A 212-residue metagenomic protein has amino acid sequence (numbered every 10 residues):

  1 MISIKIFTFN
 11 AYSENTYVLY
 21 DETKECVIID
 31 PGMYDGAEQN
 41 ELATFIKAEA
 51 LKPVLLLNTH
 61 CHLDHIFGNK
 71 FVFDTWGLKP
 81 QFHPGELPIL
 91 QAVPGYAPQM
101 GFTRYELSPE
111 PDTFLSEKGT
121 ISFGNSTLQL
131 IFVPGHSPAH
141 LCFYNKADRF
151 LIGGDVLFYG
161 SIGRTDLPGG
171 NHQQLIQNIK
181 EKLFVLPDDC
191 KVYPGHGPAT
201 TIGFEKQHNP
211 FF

Functional and structural regions predicted by a protein language model:
M1-E49, C142-G153: Conserved beta-strand hairpin/beta-sheet module of binuclear metal-dependent hydrolase folds, prominently
S3-K5, K52, K79, T113 (+2 more regions): Conserved beta-strand segments of alpha/beta enzyme cores
F7-F9, R104, E110-D112, F132-P134: Short Gly/Pro-enriched turn/cap motifs at secondary-structure boundaries
L19, T59, V133: Conserved S/T- and glycine-rich ATP-binding loop of Class I adenylate-forming
V27, L57, P80, I152 (+1 more regions): Residue-level marker for buried hydrophobic side chains located in beta-strands that build the well-ordered beta-sheet
M33-Q39, A43-F123, H208-F211: Active-site HxH/HxHxD metal-binding segment of metal-dependent hydrolases
M33-Y34, L51, Y96, T120 (+1 more regions): Metallo-beta-lactamase
